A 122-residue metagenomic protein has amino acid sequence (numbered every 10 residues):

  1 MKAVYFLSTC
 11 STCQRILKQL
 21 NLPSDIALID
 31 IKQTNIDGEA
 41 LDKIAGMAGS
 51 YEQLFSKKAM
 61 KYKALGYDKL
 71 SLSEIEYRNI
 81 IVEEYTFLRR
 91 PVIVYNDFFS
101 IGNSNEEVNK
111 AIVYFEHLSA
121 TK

Functional and structural regions predicted by a protein language model:
M1-L22, A27-I31: Local sequence-structure signature of Cys/Sec-based thiol-disulfide redox active-site neighborhoods
T34-K122: Thiol/selenol-based redox catalytic cores and closely related redox-interacting motifs
